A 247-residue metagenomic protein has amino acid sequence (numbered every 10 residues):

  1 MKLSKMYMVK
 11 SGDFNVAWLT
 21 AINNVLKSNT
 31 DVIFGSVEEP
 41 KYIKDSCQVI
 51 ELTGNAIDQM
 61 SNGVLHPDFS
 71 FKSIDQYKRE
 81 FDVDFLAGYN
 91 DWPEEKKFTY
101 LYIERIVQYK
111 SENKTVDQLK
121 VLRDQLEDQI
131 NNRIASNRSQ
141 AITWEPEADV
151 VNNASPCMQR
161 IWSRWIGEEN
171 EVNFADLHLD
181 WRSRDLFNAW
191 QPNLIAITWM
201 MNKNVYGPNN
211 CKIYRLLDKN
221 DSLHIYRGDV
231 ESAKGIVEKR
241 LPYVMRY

Functional and structural regions predicted by a protein language model:
M1-Y247: Terminal, non-catalytic protein-protein interaction segments that mediate quaternary/complex assembly
